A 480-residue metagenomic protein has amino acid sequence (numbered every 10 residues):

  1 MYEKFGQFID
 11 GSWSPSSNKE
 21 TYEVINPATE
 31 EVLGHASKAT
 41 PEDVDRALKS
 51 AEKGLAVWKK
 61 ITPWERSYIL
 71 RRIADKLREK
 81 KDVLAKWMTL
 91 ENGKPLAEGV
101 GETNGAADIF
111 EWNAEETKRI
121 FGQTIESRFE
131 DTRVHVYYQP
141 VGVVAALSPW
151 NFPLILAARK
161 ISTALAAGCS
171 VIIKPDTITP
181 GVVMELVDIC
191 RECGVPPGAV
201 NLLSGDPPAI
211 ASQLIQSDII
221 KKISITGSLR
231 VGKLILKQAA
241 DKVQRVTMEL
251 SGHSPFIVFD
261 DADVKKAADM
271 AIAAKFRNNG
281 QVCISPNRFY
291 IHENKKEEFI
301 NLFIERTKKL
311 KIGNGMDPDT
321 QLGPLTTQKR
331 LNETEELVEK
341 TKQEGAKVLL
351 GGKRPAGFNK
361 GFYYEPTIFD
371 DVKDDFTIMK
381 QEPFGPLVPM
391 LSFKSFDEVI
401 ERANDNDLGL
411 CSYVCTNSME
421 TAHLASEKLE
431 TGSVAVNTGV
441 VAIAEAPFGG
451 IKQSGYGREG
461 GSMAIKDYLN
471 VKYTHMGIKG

Functional and structural regions predicted by a protein language model:
M1-A28: Hydrophobic face of amphipathic alpha-helices that form TPR/SEL1-like repeat modules and related alpha-solenoid
T29-H35, I220, I257, K311 (+4 more regions): Conserved C-terminal structural/oligomerization subdomain of aldehyde/semialdehyde dehydrogenase
E30, R66, M88, F110 (+9 more regions): Residue-level signal for inorganic ion chemistry
E31-I120, D131: Glycine-rich loop-to-alpha-helix module at the N-terminal edge of alpha/beta enzyme cores
L33-A39, G54-K60, A146, F256-F259 (+5 more regions): Short, well-ordered beta-strand elements within core beta-sheets of diverse protein domains
L55, K59, A74-K81, A85 (+19 more regions): Structural signal for hydrophobic packing residues in well-ordered secondary-structure cores of soluble enzyme domains
G122-K266, F393: Rossmann-like NAD(P) dinucleotide-binding subdomain of oxidoreductase/dehydrogenase enzymes
R230-K373, V436: ALDH superfamily catalytic-core signature
